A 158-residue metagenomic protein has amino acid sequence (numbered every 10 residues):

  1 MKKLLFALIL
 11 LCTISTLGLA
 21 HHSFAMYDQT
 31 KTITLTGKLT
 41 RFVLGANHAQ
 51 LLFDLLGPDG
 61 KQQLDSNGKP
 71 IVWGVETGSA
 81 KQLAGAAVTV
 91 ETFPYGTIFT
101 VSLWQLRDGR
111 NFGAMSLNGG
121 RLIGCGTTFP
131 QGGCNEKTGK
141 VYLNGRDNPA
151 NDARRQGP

Functional and structural regions predicted by a protein language model:
M1-L4: Positively charged n-region of N-terminal signal peptides that target proteins for export
F6-T16: Bacterial N-terminal signal peptides
G18-I33: Short boundary/loop segments of OB/S1/cold-shock single-stranded nucleic-acid-binding domains
G37-L39, I98: Conserved hydrophobic positions within beta-strands
G45-D59: Short aromatic-glycine-enriched beta-strand elements
S66-A80: Short, basic/aromatic beta-hairpin or loop at an interaction surface
A84-V101: Short nucleic-acid-contacting surface segments enriched for D/E, G, S/T with interspersed K/R
L106-V141: OB-fold/S1-family single-stranded nucleic acid-binding modules
